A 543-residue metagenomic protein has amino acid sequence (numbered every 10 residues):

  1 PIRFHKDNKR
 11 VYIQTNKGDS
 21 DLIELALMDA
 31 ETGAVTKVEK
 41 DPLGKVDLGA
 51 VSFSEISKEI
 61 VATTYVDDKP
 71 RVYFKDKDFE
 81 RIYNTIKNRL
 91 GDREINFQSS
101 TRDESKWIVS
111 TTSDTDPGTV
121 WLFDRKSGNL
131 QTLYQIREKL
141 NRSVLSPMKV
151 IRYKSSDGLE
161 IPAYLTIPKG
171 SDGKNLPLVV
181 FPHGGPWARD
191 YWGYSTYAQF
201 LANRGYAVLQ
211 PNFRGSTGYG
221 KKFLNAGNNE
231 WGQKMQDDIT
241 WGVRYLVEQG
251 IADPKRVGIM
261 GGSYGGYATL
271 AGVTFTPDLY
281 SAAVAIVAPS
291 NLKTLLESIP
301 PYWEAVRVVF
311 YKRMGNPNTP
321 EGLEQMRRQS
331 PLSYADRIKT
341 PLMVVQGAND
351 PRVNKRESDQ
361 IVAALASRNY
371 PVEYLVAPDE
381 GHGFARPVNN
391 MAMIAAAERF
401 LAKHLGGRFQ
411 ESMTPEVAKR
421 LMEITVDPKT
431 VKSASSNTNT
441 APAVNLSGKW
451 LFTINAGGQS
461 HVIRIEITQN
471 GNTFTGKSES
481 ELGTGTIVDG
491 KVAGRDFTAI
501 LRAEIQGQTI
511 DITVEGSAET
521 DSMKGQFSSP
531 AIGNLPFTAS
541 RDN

Functional and structural regions predicted by a protein language model:
P1-P162, I167-K174, D190-R204, Y245-E248: Peripheral, non-catalytic segments that deliver or gate enzyme domains
A26, V61, W121-F123, Y164-T166 (+5 more regions): Conserved hydrophobic/aromatic positions in well-ordered beta-strands
I56-S57, A62-V66, V72-D92, S99 (+11 more regions): Extracellular/periplasmic ectodomains of large secreted or surface enzymes and adhesion receptors
Y65, T112, F181-P186, S263-G266 (+1 more regions): Glycine-rich His-Gly loop
M148-V150, E160, P254, M326 (+1 more regions): Short coil/loop residues immediately preceding or within conserved phosphate-binding loops of NTP-utilizing enzyme
S171-L176, F181-G220, N354: Short substrate-entry loop that stabilizes the transition state in hydrolases
P211-V444: Active-site-proximal cap/loop segments of hydrolase catalytic domains
P442-N543: Central antiparallel beta-sheet cores of small beta-barrel/beta-sandwich binding domains
